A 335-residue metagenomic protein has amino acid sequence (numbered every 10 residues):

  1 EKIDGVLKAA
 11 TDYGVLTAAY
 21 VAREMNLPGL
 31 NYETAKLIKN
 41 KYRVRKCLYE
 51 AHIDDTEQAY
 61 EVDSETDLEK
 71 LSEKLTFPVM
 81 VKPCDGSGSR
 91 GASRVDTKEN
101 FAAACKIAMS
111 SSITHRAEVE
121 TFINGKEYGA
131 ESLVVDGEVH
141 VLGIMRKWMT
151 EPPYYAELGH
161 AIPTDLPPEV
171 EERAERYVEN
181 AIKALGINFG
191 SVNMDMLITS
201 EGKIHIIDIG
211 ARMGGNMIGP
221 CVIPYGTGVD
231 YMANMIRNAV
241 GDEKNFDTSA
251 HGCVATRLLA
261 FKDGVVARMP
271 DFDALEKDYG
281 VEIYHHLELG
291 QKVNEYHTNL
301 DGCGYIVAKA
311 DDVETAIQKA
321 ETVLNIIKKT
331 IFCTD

Functional and structural regions predicted by a protein language model:
E1-E61, G302, T315: Conserved N-proximal alpha/beta basic substrate-recognition cap immediately N-terminal to, or forming the N-lobe
E50, L71, I236-D335: Peripheral (often C-terminal) accessory segments that flank ATP-dependent C-N-forming ligase machineries
Y60-S64, S93-V95: Short acidic-hydrophobic, aromatic-tinged amphipathic segments that line or gate anion-handling sites
F77-R94: Conserved anion/nucleotide-ligand pocket segment
S93, T121, L166, P224 (+1 more regions): Short, well-ordered beta-strand elements within core beta-sheets of diverse protein domains
S93-I204, M213: Internal nucleotide-binding/catalytic subdomain
R173-M194, S200, G210-G264: Active-site "cap" helix and flanking loop/linker of ATP-utilizing ligase/carboxylase catalytic domains
